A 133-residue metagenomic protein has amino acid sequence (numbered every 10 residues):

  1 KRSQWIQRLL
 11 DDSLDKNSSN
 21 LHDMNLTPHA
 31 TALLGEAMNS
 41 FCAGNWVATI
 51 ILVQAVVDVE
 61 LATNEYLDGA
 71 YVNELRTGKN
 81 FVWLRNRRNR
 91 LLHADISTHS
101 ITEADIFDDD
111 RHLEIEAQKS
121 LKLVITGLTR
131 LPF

Functional and structural regions predicted by a protein language model:
K1-C42: Charged alpha-helical initiation segments
P28, A32-G35, A55, V59 (+2 more regions): Generic structural signal for well-ordered, non-membrane alpha-helices
A37-N64: Short, hydrophobic, well-ordered secondary-structure elements
N39, A43, Y66-G69, H93 (+1 more regions): General structural signal for alpha-helix termini and helix-helix connectors
L52-Q54, Y71, D105: "Short basic amphipathic alpha-helical interaction patches in structured regions
G69-R76: Short, positively charged interaction helices/loops
K79-W83, R87-F133: Charge-enriched, short contiguous segments at helix-coil
